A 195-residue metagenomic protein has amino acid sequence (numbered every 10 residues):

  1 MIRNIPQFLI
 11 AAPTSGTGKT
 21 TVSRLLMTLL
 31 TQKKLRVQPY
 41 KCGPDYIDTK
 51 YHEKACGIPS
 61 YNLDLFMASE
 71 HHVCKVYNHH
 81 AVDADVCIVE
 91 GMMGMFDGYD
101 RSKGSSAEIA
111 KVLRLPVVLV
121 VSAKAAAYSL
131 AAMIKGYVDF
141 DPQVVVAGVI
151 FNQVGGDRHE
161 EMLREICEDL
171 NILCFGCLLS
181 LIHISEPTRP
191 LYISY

Functional and structural regions predicted by a protein language model:
I2-T17, T21-L113, V121-G148, D157-E161: ATP-dependent carboxylate-amine ligase catalytic core
G43-D45, Q153-V154, L179-L181: Glycine-rich beta-alpha junction loops
A68-E70, S180-L181, S185: A short acidic, often aromatic-flanked loop/helix-cap motif at beta-alpha or helix-coil junctions that lines enzyme
E90, N152, L173: Residue-level signal for inorganic ion chemistry
V117-V120, F175-C177: Short hydrophobic alpha-helical runs that function as membrane-insertion/retention elements
E165-I166, L170: Conserved anion/nucleotide-ligand pocket segment
N171-L181: Beta-strand-loop-alpha "switch" segments that mediate conformational coupling across diverse proteins
I182-Y195: Single conserved hydrophobic/aromatic residue that forms the stacking wall/gate of nucleotide- or nucleobase-binding
